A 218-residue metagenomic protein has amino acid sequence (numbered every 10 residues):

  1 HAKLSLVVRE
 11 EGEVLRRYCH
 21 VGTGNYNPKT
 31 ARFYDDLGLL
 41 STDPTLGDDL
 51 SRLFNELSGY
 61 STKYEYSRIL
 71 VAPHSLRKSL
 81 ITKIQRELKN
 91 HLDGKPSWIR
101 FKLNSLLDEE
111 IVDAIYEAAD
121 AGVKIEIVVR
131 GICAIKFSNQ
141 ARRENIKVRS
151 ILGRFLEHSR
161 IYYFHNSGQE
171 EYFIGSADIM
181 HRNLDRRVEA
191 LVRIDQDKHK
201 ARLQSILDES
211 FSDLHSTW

Functional and structural regions predicted by a protein language model:
H1-N25, T30-F33, L40, T45-G47 (+1 more regions): PLD/PLD-like phosphodiesterase catalytic module centered on the HKD motif
R32, T45-G59, K63: Prokaryote-biased recognition of long, low-complexity C-terminal linker/tail segments that are poorly structured
Y60-I69, G94-P96: Gly-rich Lys/Arg/Thr-decorated short loops/hinges at beta-loop-alpha junctions or inter-strand turns that position
